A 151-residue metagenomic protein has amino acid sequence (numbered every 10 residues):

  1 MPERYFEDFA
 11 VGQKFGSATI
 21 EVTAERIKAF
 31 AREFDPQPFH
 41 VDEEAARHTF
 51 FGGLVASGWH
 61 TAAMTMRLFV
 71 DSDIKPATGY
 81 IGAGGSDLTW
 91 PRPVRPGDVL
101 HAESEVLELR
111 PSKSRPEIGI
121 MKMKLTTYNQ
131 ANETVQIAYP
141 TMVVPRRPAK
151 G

Functional and structural regions predicted by a protein language model:
M1-A56, R146: Catalytic strand-loop segment that frames the active site of acyl-thioester-processing enzymes
M1-V11, W90-G151: HotDog/MaoC-like acyl-thioester-processing domains
E3, F15, R26-K28, R32-P36 (+5 more regions): Generic hydrophobic/packing signal
E3-Y5, V22, P36-P38, D71-A77 (+2 more regions): Short secondary-structure boundary micro-motifs
A18, V22, A45, A62-A63 (+3 more regions): Residue-level detector of alpha-helical segments with a strong bias toward transmembrane helices and their helix-loop
F39-V41, Y80, G85-S86, I120 (+1 more regions): Short, intrinsically disordered/low-complexity patches at protein termini and at juxtamembrane boundaries
F50-A56, H60-E108: Hydrophobic beta-strand-centered segment that forms part of the acyl-chain substrate-binding groove
